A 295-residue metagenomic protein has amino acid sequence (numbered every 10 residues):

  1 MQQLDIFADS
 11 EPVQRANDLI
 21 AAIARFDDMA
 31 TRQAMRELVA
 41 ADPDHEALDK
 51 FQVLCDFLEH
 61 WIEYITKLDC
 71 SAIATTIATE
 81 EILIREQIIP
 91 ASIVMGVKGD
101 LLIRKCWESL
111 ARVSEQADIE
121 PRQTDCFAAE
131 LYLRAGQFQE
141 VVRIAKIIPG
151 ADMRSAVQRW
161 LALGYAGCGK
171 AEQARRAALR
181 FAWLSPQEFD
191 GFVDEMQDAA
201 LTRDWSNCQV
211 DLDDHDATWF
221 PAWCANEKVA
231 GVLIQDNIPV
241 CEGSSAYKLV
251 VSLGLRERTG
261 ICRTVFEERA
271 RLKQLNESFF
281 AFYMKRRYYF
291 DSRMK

Functional and structural regions predicted by a protein language model:
M1-R25: N-terminal leader/linker segments that initiate helical-solenoid repeat arrays
A8-A16, D44, T76-I88, A117-C126 (+4 more regions): Generic helix N-cap/helix-start motif at coil->alpha-helix transitions
E11-D18, D49, D125, Q158 (+3 more regions): TPR repeat positional signature
A21-A22, L38, C55, F127-R134 (+1 more regions): Residue-level signature for tetratricopeptide repeat
I23, D28-Y64, G150-R159: Short, charge-rich amphipathic alpha-helical segments embedded in non-transmembrane helical bundles/solenoids
I23-R32, H60-W61, I77-A78, S92-S109 (+1 more regions): Helix-turn-helix repeat elements of alpha-solenoid scaffolds
R36-E46, V53-H60, C70-I82, Y165-D190 (+1 more regions): TPR/TPR-like (Sel1-like) alpha-helical repeat modules
G99-V142, G167-K295: Eukaryotic alpha-helical solenoid repeat scaffolds
